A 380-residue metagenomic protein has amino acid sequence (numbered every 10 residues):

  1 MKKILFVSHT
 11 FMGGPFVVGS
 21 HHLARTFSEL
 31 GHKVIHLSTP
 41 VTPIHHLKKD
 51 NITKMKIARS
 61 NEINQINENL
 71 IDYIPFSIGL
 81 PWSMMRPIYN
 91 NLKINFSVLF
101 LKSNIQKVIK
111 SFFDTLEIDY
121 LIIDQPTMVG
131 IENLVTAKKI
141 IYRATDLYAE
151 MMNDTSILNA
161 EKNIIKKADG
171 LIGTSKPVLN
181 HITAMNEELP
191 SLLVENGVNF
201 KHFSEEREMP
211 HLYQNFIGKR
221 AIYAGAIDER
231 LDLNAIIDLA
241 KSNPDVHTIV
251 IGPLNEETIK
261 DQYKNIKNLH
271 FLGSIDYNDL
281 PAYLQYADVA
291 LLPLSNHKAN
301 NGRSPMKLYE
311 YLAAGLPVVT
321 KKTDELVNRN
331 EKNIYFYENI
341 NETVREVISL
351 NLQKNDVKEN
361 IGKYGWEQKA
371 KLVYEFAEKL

Functional and structural regions predicted by a protein language model:
G14-V18, L231, N278-Y283, A290-L312 (+1 more regions): Nucleotide-sugar-dependent
L23, N104-F112, N153-T174: Membrane-proximal helix-turn-helix segments that form the acceptor-binding/catalytic region of lipid-linked
I131, D169-S191: A short, active-site helix/loop in glycosyltransferases that binds the activated sugar's phosphate group
P177, V194-G197, E206: Carbohydrate-associated surface elements
Y213-L231, I236-A240, T248-I251, G362: Conserved donor-binding/catalytic core segment of Leloir-type glycosyltransferases
T258-P281: Nucleotide-activated donor-binding/catalytic signature segment of Leloir-type glycosyltransferases, i.e., the conserved
E331-N341, V347-N351: Conserved acidic donor-binding segment of nucleotide-sugar-dependent glycosyltransferases
N351-L380: A charged, aromatic-enriched C-terminal amphipathic alpha-helix characteristic of glycosyltransferases across folds
